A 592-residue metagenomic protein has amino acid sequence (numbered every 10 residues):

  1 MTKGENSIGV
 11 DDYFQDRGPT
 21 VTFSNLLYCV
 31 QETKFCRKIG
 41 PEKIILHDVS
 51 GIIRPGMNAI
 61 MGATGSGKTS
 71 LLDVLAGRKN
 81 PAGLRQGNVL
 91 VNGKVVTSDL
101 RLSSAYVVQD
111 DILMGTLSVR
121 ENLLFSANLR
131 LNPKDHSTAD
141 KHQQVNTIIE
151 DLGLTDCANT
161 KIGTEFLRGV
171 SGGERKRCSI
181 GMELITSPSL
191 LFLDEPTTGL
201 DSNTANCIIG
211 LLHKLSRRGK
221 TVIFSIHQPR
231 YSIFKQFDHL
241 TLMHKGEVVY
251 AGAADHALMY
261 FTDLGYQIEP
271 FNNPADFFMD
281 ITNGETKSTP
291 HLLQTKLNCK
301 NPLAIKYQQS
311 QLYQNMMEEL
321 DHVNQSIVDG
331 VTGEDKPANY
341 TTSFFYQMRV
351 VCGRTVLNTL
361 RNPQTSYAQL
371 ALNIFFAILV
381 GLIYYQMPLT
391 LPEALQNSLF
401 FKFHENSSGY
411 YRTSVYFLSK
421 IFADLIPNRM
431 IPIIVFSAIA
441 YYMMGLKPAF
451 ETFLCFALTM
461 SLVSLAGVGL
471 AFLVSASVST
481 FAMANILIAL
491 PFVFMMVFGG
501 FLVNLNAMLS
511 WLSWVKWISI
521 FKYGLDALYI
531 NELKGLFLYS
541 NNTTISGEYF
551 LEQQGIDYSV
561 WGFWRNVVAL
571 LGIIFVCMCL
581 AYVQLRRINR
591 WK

Functional and structural regions predicted by a protein language model:
M1-G56, A63-T64, N88, G93 (+8 more regions): Topological signature of polytopic alpha-helical transporters
G51, G77, L84-L100, G163-E165: Conserved ABC transporter NBD signature motif
N58, T69-A82: Short, conserved post-Walker A segment of ABC-type ATPase nucleotide-binding domains
S98-D99, D111-E121, D135: Conserved catalytic motifs of ABC-family nucleotide-binding domains
E183-L184: ABC ATPase C-loop
L191-E195: Catalytic Walker B motif of ABC-type/P-loop ATPase nucleotide-binding domains
S202-N203: Helix N-cap at the start of a conserved alpha-helix in ABC-type nucleotide-binding domains
G210, R218-S225, R230-I233, H239-L242 (+5 more regions): Alpha-helical transmembrane segments and their short interhelical loops
